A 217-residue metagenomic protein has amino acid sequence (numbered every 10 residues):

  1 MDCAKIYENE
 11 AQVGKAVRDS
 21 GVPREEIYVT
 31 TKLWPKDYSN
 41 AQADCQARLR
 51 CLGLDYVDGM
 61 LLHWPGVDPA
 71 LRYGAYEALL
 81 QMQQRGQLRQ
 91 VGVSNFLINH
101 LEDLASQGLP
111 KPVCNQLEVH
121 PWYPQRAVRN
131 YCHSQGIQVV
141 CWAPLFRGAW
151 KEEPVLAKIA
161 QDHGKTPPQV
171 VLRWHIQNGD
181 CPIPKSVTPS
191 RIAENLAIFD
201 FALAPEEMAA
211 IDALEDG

Functional and structural regions predicted by a protein language model:
M1, V57, V91: Glycine-centered flexible beta-alpha turn that most often forms the glycine-rich phosphate-binding loop
D2-I27, A78, F146, D216: N-terminal binding-site loop/beta-alpha segment at the start of enzyme catalytic domains that lines or forms
E8, W34-K36, Q177, T188-P189: Short, solvent-exposed loop/turn segments at secondary-structure junctions
G14-R24, Q46-D55, Q81-Q83, L104-G108 (+1 more regions): Acidic (Asp/Glu)-rich catalytic clusters
R24-D37, Y56-P65, N95, V119: A short, structured active-site edge motif that brings together acidic residues
E26, L54-V57, L88, P112: Local beta-strand N-terminus motif with an aromatic residue
D37-G53, G74, N99-E102, Y123-P124: Short, acidic/polar
W64-G217: Beta/alpha (TIM)-barrel catalytic core signal, keyed to glycine-rich beta->alpha loops juxtaposed to Asp/Glu that bind
